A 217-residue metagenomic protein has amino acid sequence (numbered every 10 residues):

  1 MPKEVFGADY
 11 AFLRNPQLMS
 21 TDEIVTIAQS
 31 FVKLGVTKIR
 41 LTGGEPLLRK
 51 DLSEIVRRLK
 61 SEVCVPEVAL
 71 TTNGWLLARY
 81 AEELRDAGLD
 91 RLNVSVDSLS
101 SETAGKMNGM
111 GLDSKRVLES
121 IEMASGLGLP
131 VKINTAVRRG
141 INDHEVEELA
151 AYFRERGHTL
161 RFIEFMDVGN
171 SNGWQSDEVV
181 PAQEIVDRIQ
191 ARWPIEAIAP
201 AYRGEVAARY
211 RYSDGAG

Functional and structural regions predicted by a protein language model:
M1-M19: Canonical Radical SAM [4Fe-4S] cluster-binding loop centered on the CxxxCxxC motif and its immediate flanking residues
M1-V5, V96-S98, E164: Short, small-residue-rich loop/turn micro-motifs
G7-A8, K33-G35, R209, A216-G217: N-terminal [4Fe-4S]-dependent radical SAM core
G7-F12, S100-M107, G169-G173: A short acidic, helix-capping loop that chelates divalent metal ions and anchors anionic groups
F12-R14, L70, R203-E205: Short, solvent-exposed coil/turn segments
L18-R40, L48-T159: Radical SAM/AdoMet-radical enzyme domain recognition
E45: Conserved G/P- and acidic residue-centered "switch" motifs that form tight phosphate/ATP-binding loops in soluble
N142-V146, Y152-E155, T159-G217: A C-terminal junction/extension of Radical SAM enzymes
